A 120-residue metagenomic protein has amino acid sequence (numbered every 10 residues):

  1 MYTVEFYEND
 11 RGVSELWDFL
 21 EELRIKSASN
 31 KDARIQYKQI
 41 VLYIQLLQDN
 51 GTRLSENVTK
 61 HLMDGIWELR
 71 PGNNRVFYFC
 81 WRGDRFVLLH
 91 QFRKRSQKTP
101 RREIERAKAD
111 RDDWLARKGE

Functional and structural regions predicted by a protein language model:
M1-N73, G83-R85, R93-E120: Basic, Lys/Arg-enriched alpha-helical interface segments
V76-F79: Short, surface-exposed beta-strand/loop micro-motifs that present aromatic residues
H90: Short, conserved beta-strand/beta-arch hydrophobic-aromatic motifs that form part of recognition grooves or interface
